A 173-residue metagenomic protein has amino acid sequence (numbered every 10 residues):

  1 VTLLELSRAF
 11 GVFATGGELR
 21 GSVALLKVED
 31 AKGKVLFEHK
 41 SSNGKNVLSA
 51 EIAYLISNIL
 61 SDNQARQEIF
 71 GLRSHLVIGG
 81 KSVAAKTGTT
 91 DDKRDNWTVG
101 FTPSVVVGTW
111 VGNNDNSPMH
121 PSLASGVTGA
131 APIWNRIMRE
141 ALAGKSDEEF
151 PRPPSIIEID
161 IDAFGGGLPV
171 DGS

Functional and structural regions predicted by a protein language model:
T2-G172: A penicillin-recognizing enzyme superfamily signal
